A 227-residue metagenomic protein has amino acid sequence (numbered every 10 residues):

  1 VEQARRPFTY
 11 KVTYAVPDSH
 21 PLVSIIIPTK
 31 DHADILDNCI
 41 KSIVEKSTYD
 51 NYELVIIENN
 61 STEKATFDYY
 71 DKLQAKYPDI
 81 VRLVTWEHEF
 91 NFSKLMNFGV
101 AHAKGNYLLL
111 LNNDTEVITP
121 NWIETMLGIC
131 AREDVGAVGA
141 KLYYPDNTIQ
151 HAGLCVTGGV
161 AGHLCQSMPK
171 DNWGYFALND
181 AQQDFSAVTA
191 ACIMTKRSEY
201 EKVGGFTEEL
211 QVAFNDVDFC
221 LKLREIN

Functional and structural regions predicted by a protein language model:
V1, W122-M126, L178-G204, E209-N227: A short, conserved alpha-helix in the catalytic core of glycosyltransferases
E2-E45: N-proximal low-complexity "stem/linker" segments adjacent to membrane-targeting elements
V44-T85: Acidic donor-binding segment of Leloir-type glycosyltransferases
L83-F92, E116, E208: Short, acidic/glycine-rich phosphate-metal binding loop used to engage nucleotide
W86-A103, N121: Glycine-rich, basic loop-to-helix element that forms the pyrophosphate-binding segment of sugar-nucleotide handling
N91-K94, A101, T157-S198, K202: A recurrent flexible, glycine/aromatic-enriched loop bordering the glycosyltransferase active site that acts as
L108: Short aromatic/hydrophobic "clamp" motif used to bind/position activated sugar donors
T115-V160: Conserved donor NDP-sugar-binding/catalytic core segment of glycosyltransferases
